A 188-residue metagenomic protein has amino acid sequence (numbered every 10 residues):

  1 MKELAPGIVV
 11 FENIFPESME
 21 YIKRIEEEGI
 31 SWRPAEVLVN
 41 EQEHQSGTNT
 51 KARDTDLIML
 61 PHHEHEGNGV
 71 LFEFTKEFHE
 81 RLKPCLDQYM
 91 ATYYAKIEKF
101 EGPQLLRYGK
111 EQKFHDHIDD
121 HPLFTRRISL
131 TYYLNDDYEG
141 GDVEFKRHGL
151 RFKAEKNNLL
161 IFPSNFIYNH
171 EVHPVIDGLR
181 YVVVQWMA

Functional and structural regions predicted by a protein language model:
M1-Y93: Non-heme Fe(II)/2-oxoglutarate
G69-A188: Catalytic core of non-heme Fe(II) oxygenases with the double-stranded beta-helix
